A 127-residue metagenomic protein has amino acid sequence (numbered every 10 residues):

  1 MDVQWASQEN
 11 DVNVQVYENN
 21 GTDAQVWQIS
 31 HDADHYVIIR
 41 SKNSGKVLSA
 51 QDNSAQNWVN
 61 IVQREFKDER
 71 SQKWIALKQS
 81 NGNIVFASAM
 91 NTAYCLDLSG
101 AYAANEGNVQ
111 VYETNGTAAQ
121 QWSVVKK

Functional and structural regions predicted by a protein language model:
M1-K127: Lectin-like carbohydrate-binding module/patch detector with strong preference for beta-trefoil
